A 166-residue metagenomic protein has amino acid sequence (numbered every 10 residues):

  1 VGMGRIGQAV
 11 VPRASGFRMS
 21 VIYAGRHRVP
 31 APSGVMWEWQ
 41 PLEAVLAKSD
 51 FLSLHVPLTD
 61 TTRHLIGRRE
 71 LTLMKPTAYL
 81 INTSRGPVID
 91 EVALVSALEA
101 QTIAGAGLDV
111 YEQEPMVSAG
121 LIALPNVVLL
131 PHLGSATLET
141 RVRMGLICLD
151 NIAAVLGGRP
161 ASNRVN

Functional and structural regions predicted by a protein language model:
V1-P76: Rossmann-like dinucleotide/phosphate-binding beta-alpha-beta segment
R68, T77-N166: Rossmann-like dinucleotide-binding domain for NAD(H)/NADP(H)
